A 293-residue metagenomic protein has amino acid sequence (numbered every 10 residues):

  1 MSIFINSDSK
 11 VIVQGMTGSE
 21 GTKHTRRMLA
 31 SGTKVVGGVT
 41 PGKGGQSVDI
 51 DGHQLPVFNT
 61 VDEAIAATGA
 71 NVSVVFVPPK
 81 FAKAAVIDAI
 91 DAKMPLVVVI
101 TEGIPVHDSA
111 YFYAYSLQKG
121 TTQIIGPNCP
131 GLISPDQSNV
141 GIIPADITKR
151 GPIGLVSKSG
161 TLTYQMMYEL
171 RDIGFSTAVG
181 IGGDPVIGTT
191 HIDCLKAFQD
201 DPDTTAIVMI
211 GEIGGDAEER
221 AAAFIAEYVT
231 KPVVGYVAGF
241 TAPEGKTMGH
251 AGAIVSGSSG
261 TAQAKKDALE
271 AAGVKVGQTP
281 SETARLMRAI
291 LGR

Functional and structural regions predicted by a protein language model:
M1-R293: Catalytic-core regions of core metabolic enzymes, especially those transforming organic acids/acyl-group intermediates
